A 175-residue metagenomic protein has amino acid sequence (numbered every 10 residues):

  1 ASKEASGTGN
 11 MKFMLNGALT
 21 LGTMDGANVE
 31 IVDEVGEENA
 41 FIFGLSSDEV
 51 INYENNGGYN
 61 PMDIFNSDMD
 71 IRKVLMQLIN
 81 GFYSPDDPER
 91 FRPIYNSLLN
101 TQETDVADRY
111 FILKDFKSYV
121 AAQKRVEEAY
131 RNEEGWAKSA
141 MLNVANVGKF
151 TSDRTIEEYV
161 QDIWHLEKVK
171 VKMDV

Functional and structural regions predicted by a protein language model:
S2-K149, R154, E158-V175: Catalytic binding pocket for nucleotide-activated donors in carbohydrate/polymer assembly enzymes
